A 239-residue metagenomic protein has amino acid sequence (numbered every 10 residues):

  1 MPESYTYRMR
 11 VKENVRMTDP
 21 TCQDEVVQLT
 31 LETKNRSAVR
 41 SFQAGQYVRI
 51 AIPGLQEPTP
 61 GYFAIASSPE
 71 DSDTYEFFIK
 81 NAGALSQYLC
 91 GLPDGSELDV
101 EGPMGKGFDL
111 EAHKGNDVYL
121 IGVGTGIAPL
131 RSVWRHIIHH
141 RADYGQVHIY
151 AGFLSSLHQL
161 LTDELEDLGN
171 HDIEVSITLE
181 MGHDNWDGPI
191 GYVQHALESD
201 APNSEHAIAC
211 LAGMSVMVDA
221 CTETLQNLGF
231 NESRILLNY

Functional and structural regions predicted by a protein language model:
P2-S96, F153-L154, E180-M181: Ferredoxin-reductase
P2-Y5, H148-Y239: Reductase modules of NAD(P)H-dependent flavoproteins
G45, G126, M214: Short, conserved phosphate/pyrophosphate- and ester-handling motifs at nucleotide-, phospho-/glycolipid
P53-E57, G102-G107: Short, charged beta-turn/beta-strand-edge "cap" motif at the junction between a beta-strand and an adjacent loop
Y62-D73, E111-V123, L228: Short, compositionally biased
Q87-Y88, P129-S132, L160, A220-C221: Phosphate- and divalent-cation-binding pockets in alpha/beta enzyme and binding domains that engage nucleotide-derived
G115, H139-G145: Conserved S-adenosyl-L-methionine
I127-H139: Histidine-anchored nucleotide/phosphate-binding helix
